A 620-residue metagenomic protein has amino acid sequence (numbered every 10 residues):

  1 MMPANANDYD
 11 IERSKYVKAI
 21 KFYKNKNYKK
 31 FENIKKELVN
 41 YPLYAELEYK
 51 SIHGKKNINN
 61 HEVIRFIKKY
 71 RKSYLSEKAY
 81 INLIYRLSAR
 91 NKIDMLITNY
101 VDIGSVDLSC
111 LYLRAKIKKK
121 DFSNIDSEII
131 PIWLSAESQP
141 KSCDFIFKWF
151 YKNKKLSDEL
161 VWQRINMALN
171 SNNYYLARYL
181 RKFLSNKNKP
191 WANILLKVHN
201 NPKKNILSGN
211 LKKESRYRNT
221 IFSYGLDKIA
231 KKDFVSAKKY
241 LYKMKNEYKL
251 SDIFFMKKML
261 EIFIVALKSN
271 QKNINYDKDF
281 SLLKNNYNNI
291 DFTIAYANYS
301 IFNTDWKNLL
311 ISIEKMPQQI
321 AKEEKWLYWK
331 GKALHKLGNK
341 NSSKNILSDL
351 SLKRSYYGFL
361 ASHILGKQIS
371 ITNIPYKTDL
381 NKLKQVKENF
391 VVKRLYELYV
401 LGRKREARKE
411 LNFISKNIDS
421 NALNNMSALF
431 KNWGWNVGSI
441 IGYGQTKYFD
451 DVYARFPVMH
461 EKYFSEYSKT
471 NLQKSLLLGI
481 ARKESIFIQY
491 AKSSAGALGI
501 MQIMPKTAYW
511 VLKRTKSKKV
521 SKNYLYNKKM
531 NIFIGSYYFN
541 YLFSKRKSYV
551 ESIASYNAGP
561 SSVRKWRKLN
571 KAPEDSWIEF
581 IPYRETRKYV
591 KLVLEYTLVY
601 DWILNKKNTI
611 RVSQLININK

Functional and structural regions predicted by a protein language model:
N7-K15, N27, L38-E46, I58-N59 (+18 more regions): Generic helix N-cap/helix-start motif at coil->alpha-helix transitions
S14-K26, M167, I221-K232, F390-R403: Alpha-helical segment of the N-proximal tetratricopeptide repeat
K21, K50, G54, R86 (+8 more regions): Residue-level signature for tetratricopeptide repeat
N25, R86, R90, K119-K120 (+6 more regions): Structural motif corresponding to the intra-repeat A-B loop/turn of tetratricopeptide repeats
K29-I34, N59-K69, K92-D102, S123-S135 (+13 more regions): Alpha-helical repeat scaffolds
N40-P42, Y49, V235, Y248 (+8 more regions): Catalytic glycan-binding domains that act on GlcNAc-containing polysaccharides
S51-H53, I67-K68, Y80-Y85, M259-N270 (+1 more regions): Alpha-helical adaptor scaffolds
K344, S348-G358, H363-L398, M459-Y463 (+1 more regions): Extracellular/periplasmic ectodomains of large secreted or surface enzymes and adhesion receptors
